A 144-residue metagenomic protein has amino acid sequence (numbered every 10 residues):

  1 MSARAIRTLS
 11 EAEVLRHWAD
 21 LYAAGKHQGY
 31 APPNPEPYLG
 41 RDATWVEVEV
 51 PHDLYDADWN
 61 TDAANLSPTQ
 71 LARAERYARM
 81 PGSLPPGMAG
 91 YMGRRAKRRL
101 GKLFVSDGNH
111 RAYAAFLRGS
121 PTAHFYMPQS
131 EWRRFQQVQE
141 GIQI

Functional and structural regions predicted by a protein language model:
M1, Q143-I144: C-terminal end-of-chain micro-motif
M1-P35: N-terminal extension/subdomain marker
S10-A12, A19, G25, D42-P51 (+2 more regions): Intrinsically disordered, low-complexity coil/linker segments enriched for acidic/polar and small residues
S10-E13, L84-Q143: A short, basic-hydrophobic beta/loop patch
V14-G25, Q70-A74, W132-Q136: Long, compositionally biased, charged low-complexity segments
G25-G29, G40, G141: Short, flexible coil/linker elements and helix-boundary hinge sites characteristic of intrinsically disordered
E36-F104, F116: Short alpha-helix boundary/capping and kink motifs at helix termini
